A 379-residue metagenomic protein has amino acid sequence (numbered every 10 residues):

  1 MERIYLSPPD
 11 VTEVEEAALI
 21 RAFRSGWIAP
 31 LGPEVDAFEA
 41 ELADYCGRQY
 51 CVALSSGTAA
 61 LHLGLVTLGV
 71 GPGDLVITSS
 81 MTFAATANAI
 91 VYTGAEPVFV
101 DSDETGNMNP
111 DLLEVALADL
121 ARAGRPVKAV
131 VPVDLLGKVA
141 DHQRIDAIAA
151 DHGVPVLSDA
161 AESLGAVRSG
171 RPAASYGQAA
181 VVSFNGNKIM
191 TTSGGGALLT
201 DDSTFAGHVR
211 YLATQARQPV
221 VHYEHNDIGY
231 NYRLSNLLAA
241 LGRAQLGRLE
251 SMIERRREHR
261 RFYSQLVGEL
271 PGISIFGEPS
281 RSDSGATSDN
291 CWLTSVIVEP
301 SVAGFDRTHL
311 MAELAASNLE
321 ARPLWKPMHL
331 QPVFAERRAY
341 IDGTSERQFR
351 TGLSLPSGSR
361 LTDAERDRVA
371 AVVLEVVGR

Functional and structural regions predicted by a protein language model:
M1-I28, P356: N-terminal "arm"/small-domain region of PLP-dependent enzymes with the aminotransferase-like
I28-L75, A89-Y92, F99, R122 (+1 more regions): Phosphate-binding glycine-rich loop
P33-A40, R48-Q49, D111, V115 (+6 more regions): PLP-dependent aminotransferase class I/II
V76-I77, I90, P97, V156 (+1 more regions): A short hydrophobic/small-residue beta-strand
T82-A87: Conserved coil-to-alpha-helix start sites within the AMP-binding
T93, D151-H152, S317: Helix C-cap/helix->beta junction micro-motif
E96-T105, R322: Short beta-strand->loop structural element characteristic of the AMP-binding/adenylate-forming
T105-T192, A197-L199, T204: Active-site phosphate-binding strand-loop segment of PLP-dependent enzymes
